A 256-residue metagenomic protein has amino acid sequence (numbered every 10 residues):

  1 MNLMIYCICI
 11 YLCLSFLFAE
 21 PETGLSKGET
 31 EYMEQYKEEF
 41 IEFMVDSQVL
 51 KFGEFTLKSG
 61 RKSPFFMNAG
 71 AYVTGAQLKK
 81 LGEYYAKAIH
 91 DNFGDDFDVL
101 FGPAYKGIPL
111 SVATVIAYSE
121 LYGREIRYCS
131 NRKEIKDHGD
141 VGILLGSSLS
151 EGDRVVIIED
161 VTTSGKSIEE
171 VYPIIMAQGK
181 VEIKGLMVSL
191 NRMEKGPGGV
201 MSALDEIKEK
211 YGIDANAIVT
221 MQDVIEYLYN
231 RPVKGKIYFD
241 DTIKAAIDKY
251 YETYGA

Functional and structural regions predicted by a protein language model:
I5-I158, T163-A256: PRPP-associated nucleotide enzymes
